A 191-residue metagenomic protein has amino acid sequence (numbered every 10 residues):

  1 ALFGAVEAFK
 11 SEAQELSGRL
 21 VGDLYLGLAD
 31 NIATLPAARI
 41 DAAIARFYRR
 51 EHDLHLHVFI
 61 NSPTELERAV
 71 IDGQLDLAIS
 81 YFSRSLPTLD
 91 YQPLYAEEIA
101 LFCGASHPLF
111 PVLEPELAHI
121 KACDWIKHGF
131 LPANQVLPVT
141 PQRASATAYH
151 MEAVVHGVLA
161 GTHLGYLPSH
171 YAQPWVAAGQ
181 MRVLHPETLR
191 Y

Functional and structural regions predicted by a protein language model:
A1-V21: Alpha-helical "hinge/linker" immediately C-terminal to small N-terminal DNA-binding modules
F9, I32, E65, R84-S85 (+3 more regions): Alpha-helix capping/helix-boundary segments
S17-R50, R68: N-terminal winged-helix
D23-A29, A78, I126, G165: Short, well-ordered beta-strand segments
A43-R46, T64-I99: Short beta-strand-centered segments that line the small-molecule binding cleft or hinge of alpha/beta clamshell
L54-S62, Y81, P141-A153: Short beta-strand-to-loop elements that line the ligand-binding cleft of bilobed periplasmic-binding protein-like
F59, T64-Q74, H150-T162: Short helices/loops that flank or line small-molecule/ion binding pockets
D90-T162, L167-R190: C-terminal regulatory
